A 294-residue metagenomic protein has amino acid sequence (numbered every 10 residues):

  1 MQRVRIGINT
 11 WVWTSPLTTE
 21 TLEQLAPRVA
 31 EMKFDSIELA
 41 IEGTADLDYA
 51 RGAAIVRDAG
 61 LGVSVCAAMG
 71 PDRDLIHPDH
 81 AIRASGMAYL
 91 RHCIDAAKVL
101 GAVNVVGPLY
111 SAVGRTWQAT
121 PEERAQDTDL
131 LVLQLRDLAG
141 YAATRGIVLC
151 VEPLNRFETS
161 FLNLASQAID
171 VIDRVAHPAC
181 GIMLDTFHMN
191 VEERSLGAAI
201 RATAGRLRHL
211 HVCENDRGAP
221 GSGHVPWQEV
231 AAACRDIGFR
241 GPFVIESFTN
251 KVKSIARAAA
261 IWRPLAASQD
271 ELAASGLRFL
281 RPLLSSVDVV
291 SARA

Functional and structural regions predicted by a protein language model:
M1-A30, G101-V103, L162-L184, M189-A294: Histidine-acidic metal/acid-base catalytic patches
M1-T14, V65-H77, L109-A119: N-terminal small/glycine-rich loop or linker at the start of catalytic domains across soluble metabolic enzymes
V12-T14, I41-G43, M69-P71, S111-V113 (+4 more regions): Active-site-proximal loop/turn and secondary-structure-junction residues that shape catalytic pockets, frequently
E38, S64-A67, V106, C150 (+3 more regions): Conserved beta-strand positions in the central sheet of alpha/beta enzyme cores
A45-I55: Active-site-adjacent beta->alpha loops and helix N-cap segments on the catalytic face of soluble alpha/beta enzymes
R57-D58, A81-G181, R263, A267-E271: Active-site acidic/histidine proton-transfer and metal-coordination neighborhood in alpha/beta enzyme cores
D72-H77, V113-Q118, F157-E158, V191 (+2 more regions): A short acidic, helix-capping loop that chelates divalent metal ions and anchors anionic groups
I76-A84, A125, D216-G221: The substrate-binding groove and active-site-proximal loops of carbohydrate-active enzymes, especially glycoside
